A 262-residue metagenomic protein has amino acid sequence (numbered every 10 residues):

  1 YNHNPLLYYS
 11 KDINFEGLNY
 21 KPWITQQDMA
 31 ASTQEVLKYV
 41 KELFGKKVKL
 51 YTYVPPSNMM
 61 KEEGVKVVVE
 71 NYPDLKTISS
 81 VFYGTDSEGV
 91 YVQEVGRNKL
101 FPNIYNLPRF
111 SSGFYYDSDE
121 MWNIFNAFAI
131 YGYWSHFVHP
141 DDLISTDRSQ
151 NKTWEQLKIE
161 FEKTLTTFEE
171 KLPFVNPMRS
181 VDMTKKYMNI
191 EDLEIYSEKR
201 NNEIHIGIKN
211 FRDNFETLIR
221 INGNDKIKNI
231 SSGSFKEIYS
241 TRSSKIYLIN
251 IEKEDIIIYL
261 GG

Functional and structural regions predicted by a protein language model:
Y1-K61, T85, P140-I144: Metal-dependent polysaccharide deacetylase catalytic core of the NodB/CE4 family, i.e., the active-site-bearing domain
A30-A31, K38-K46, V69-G96, V138-I221: C-terminal domain-boundary segment and adjacent tail
A30-L37, L107-F125: A Trp-anchored, charged/polar loop motif used as the substrate-binding/catalytic surface of acyl/ester-handling
G45-K46, N98-L100, A127-Y131: Extracellular/periplasmic catalytic domains that process cell-envelope and extracellular macromolecules
L50-T52, K76-I78, I104, Y133-F137: Structural preference for beta-strand elements that scaffold enzyme active sites
I78-G84, K99-Y116: Extracellular glycoside hydrolase catalytic/binding regions
L218-F235: Solvent-exposed beta-hairpin/edge-strand motifs
Y239-G262: C-terminal beta-strand-rich structural cap/linker in extracellular carbohydrate-active enzymes
